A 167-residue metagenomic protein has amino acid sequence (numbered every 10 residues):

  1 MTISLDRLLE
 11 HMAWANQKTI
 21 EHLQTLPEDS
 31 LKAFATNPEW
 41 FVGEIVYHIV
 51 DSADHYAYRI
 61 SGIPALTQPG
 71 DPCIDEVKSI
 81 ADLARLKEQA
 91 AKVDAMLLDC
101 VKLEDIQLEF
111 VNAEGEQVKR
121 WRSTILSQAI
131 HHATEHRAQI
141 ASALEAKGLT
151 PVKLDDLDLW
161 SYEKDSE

Functional and structural regions predicted by a protein language model:
T2-L8, L83-A84: Active-site rim elements
D6-E21, T25-C73, E114-E167: Short, contiguous alpha-helical
I63-E104: Helix-adjacent hinge/juxtasegments
V101-G115: Acidic catalytic patch
